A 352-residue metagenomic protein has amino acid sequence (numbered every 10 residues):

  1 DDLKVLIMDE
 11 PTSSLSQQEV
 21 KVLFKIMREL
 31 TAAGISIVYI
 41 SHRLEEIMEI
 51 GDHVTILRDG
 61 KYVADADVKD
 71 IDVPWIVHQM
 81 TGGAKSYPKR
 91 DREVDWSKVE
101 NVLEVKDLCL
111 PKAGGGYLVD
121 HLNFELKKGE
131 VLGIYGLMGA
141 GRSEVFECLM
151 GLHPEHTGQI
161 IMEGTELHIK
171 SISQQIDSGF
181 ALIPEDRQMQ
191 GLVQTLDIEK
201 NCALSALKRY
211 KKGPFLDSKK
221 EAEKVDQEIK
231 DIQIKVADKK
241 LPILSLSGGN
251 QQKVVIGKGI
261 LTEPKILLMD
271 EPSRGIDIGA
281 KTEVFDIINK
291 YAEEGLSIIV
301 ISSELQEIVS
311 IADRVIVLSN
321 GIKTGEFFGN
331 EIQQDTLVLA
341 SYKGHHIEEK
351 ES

Functional and structural regions predicted by a protein language model:
D1-S352: Glycine-rich phosphate-binding loops of nucleotide-dependent enzymes
